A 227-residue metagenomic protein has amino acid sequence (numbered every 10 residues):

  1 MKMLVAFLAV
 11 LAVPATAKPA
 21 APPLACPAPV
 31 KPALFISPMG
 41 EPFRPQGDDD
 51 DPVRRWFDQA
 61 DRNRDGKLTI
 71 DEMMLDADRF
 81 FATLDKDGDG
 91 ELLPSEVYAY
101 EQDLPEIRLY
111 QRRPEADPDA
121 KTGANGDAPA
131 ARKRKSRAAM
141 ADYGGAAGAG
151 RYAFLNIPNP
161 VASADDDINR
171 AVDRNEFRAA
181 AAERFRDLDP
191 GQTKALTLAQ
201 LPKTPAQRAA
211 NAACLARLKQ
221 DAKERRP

Functional and structural regions predicted by a protein language model:
V5-A17: Hydrophobic h-region of N-terminal signal peptides that target proteins for export in Gram-negative bacteria
K18-P227: Calcium-binding acidic motifs and repeat modules
